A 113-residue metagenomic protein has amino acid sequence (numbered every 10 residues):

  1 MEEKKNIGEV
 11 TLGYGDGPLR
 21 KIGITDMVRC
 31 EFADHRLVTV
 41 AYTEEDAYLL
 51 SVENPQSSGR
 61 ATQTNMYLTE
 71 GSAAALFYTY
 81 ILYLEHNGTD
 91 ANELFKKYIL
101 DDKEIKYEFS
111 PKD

Functional and structural regions predicted by a protein language model:
M1-D113: Positively charged, low-complexity terminal tracts and the immediately adjacent first secondary-structure elements
